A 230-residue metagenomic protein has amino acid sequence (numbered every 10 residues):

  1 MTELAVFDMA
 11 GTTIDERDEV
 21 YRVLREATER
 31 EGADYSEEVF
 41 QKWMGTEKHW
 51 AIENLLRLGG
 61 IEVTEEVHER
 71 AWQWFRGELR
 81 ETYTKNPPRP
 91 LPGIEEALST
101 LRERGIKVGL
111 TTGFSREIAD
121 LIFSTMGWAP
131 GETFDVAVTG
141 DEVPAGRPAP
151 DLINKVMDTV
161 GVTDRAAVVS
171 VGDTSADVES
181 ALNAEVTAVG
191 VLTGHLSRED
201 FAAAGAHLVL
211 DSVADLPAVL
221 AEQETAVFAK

Functional and structural regions predicted by a protein language model:
M1-E3, S99, S115-E117, L121-K230: Asp-based, Mg2+/Mn2+-dependent phosphohydrolase catalytic module
T2-R104: N-terminal helical cap/lid subdomain that shapes the substrate entry/recognition surface in HAD-like hydrolases
D8, T12, T112, D173: Conserved G/P- and acidic residue-centered "switch" motifs that form tight phosphate/ATP-binding loops in soluble
D8-A10, S36-E38, E81-Y83, G105 (+4 more regions): A short, structure-level motif marking secondary-structure boundaries and short turns
D18, D34, E65-E69, P88-L91 (+5 more regions): Non-catalytic, surface-exposed connector residues within folded enzymatic/regulatory domains
